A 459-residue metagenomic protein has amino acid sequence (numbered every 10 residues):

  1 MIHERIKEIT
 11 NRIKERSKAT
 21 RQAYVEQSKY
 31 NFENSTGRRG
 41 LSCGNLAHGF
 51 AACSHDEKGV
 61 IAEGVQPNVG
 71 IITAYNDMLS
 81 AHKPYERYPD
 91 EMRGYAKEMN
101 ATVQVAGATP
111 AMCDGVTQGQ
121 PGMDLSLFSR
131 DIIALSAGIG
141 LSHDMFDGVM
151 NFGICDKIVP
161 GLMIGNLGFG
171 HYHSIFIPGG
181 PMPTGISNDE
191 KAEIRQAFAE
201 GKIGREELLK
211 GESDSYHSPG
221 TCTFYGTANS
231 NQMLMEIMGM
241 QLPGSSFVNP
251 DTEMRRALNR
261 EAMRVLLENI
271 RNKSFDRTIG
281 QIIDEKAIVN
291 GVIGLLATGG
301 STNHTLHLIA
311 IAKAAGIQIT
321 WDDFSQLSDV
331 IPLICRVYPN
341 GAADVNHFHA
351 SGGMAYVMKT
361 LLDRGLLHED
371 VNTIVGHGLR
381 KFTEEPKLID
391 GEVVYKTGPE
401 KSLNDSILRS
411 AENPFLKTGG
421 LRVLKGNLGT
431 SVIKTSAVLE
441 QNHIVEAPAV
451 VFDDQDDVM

Functional and structural regions predicted by a protein language model:
M1-D77, A81, D90-T109, Q120-G122 (+4 more regions): Catalytic or ion-coupling anion/metal-binding cores of large enzyme and transporter domains
R87: Acidic/charged coordination and interface sites in well-structured regions
A106-D144: N-terminal small/polar loop signature for handling phosphorylated ligands or for N-terminal nucleophile
G140-L162, H173-P178: A short, small-residue-rich loop immediately preceding and capping a beta-strand
